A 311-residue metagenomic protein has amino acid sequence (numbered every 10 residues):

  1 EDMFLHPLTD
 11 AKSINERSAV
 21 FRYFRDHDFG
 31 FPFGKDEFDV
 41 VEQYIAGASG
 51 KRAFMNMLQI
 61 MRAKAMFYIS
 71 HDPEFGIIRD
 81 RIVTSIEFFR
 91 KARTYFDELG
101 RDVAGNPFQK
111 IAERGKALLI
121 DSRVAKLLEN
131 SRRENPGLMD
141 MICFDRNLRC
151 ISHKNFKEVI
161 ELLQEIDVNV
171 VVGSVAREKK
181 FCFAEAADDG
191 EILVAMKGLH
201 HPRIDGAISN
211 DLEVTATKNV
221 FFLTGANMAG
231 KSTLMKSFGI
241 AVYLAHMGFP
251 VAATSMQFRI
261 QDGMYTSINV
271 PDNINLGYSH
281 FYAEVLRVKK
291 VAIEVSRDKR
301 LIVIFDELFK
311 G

Functional and structural regions predicted by a protein language model:
E1-N130, N147, I151, N155-V170 (+2 more regions): Conserved amphipathic alpha-helical "coupling/scaffold" segments that transmit conformational changes between domains
V124, C143, V170, R177-K179 (+1 more regions): Low-complexity, compositionally biased segments
N130-S131, M141: Flexible secondary-structure boundary motifs
M139-R149: A short, surface-exposed helix-loop junction/capping segment
V172, K179-G311: ATPase nucleotide-binding head domains, primarily ABC-like/P-loop NTPase cores
